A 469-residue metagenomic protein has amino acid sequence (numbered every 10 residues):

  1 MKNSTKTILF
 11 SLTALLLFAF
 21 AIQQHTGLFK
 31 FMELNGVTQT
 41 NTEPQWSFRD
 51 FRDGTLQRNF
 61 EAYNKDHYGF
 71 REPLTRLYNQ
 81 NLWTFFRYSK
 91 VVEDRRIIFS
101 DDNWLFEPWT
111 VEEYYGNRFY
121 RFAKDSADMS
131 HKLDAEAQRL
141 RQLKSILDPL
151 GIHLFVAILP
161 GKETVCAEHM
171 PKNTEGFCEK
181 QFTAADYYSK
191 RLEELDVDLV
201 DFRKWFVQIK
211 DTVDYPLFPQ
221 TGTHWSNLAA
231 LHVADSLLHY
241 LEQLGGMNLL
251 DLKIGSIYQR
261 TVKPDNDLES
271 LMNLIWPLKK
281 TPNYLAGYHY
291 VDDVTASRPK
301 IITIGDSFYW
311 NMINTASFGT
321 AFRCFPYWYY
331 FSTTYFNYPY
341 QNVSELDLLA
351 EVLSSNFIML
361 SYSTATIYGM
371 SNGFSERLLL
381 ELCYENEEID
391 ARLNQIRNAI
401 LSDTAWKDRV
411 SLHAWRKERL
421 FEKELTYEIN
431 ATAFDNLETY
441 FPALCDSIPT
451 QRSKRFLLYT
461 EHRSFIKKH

Functional and structural regions predicted by a protein language model:
M1-H469: Extracellular glycan-modifying ectodomains
